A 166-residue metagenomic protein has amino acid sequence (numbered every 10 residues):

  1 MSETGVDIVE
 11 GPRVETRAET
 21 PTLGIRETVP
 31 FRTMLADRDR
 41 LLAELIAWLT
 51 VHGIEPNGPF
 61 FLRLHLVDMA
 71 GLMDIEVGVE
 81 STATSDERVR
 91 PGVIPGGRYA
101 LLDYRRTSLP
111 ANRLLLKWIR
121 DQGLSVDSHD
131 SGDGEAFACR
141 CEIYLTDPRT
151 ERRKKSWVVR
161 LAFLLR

Functional and structural regions predicted by a protein language model:
M1-R166: A solvent-exposed interaction/effector surface
